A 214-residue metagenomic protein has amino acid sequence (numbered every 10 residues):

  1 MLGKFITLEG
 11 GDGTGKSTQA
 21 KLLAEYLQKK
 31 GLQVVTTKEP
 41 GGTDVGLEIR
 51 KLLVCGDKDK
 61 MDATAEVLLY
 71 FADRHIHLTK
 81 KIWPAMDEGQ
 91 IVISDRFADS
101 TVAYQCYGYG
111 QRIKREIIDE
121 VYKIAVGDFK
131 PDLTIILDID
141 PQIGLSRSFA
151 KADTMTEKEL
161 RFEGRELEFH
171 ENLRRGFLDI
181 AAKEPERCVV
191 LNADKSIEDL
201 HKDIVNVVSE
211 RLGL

Functional and structural regions predicted by a protein language model:
L2-F5: Pre-Walker A (Motif I) flank of P-loop NTPase domains
L8: Hydrophobic anchor at the beta1->P-loop junction of P-loop NTPases
G11: P-loop (Walker A) phosphate-binding loop of NTP-binding proteins
K16: Conserved lysine of the Walker
Q19: Hydrophobic positions on the alpha1 helix immediately C-terminal to the Walker A/P-loop
A24, Q142-L214: NTP-dependent small-molecule kinase module
K30-V126: ATP-dependent small-molecule kinase phosphotransfer cores that center on conserved nucleotide phosphate-binding segments
D99-R175: A glycine- and Lys/Arg-enriched "phosphate-lid" helix/loop adjacent to the NTP-binding pocket of small-molecule kinases
